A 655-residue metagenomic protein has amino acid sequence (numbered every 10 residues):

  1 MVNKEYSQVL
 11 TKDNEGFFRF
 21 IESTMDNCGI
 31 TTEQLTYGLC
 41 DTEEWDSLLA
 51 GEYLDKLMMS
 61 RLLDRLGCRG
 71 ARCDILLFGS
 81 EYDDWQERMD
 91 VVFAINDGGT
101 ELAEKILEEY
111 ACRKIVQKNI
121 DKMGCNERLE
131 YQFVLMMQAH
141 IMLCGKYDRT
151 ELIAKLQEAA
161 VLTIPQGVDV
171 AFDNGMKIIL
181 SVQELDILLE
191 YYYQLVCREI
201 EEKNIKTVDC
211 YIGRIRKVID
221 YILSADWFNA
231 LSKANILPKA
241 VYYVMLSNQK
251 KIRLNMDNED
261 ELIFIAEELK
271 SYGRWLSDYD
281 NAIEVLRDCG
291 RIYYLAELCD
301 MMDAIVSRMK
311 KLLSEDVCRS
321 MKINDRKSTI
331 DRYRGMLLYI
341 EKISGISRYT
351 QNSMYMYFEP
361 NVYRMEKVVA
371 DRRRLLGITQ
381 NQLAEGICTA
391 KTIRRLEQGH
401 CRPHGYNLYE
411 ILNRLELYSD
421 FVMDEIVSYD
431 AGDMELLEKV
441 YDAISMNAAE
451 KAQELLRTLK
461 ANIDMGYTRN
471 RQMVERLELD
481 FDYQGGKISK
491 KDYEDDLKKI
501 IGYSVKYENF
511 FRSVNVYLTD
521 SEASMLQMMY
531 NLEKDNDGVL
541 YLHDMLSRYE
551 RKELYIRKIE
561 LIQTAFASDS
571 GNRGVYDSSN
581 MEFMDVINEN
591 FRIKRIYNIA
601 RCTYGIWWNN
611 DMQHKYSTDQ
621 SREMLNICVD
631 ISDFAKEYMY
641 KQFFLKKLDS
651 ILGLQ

Functional and structural regions predicted by a protein language model:
M1-I30, R348-L375: A short, Lys/Arg-rich alpha-helix, primarily the initiator
M1-L10, I215-A234, S247-M256, K270-L276 (+4 more regions): N-terminal flexible/basic segments that precede or flank functional cores
D26-S47, L375-R395: Short alpha-helical DNA-recognition segment
D55-D74, H404-F421, G653-Q655: DNA major-groove recognition helix of helix-turn-helix/homeodomain DNA-binding modules
G67-M136, H140, E416-D480, Q484: Charged, helix-prone or intrinsically disordered regulatory segments positioned adjacent to compact structured domains
L76, C112-Y131, G145, A159-L185 (+8 more regions): Flexible helix-coil transition and linker loops at the boundaries of alpha-helical arrays
Y82-V92, E127-C144, M176-K203, L231-R253 (+6 more regions): Amphipathic alpha-helical repeat scaffolds of TPR domains
A94-N119, C144-F172, E201-A225, R253-Y272 (+6 more regions): Helix-turn-helix repeat elements of alpha-solenoid scaffolds
